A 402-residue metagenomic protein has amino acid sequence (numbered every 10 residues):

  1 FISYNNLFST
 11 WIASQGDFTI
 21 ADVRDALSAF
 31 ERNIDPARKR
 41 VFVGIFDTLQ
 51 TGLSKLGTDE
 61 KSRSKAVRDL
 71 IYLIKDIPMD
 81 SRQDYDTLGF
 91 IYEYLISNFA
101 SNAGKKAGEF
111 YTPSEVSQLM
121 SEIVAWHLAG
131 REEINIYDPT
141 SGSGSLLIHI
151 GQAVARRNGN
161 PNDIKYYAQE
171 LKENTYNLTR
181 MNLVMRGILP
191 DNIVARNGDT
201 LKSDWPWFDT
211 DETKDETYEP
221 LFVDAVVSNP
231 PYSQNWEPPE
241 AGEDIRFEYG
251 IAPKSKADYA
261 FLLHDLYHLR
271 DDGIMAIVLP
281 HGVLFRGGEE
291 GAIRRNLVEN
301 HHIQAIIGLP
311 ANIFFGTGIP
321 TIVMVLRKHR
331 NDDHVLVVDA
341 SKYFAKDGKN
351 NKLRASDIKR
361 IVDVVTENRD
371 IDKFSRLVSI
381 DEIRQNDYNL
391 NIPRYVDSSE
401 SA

Functional and structural regions predicted by a protein language model:
F1-L128, D191-T200, G308-A311, H334-S341 (+2 more regions): Non-catalytic, mostly N-terminal accessory regions of nucleic-acid modification and defense proteins
M79, I96, A125, V184 (+3 more regions): Residue-level marker of positions within ordered structural domains that often coincide with functionally constrained
K106-A225, S233-N235, E248, A260 (+2 more regions): Conserved S-adenosyl-L-methionine
S203, W207-A402: A conserved structural/catalytic subdomain of Rossmann-like adenosyl-cofactor enzymes
